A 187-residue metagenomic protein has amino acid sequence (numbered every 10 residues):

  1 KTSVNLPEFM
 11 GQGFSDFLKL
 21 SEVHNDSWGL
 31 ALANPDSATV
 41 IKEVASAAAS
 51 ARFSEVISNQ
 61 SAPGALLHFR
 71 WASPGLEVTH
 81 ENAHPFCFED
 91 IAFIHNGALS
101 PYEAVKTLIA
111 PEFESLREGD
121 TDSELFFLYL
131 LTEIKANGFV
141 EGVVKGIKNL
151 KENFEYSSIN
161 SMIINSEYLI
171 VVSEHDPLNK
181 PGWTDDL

Functional and structural regions predicted by a protein language model:
K1-L187: Conserved short alpha-helical segments that host acidic/polar catalytic motifs at enzyme active sites
